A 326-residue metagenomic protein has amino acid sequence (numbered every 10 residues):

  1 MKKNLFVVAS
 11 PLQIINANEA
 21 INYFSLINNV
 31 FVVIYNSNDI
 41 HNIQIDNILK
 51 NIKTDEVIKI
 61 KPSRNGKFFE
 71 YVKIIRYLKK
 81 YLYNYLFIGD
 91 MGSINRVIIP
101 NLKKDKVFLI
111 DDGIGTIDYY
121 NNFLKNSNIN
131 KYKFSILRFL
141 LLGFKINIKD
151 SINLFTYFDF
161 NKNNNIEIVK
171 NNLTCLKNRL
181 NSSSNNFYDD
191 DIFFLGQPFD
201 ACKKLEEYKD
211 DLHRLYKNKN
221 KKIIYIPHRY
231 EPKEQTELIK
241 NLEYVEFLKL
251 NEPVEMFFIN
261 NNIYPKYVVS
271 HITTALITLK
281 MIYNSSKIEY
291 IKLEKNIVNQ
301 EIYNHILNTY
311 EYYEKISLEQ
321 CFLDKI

Functional and structural regions predicted by a protein language model:
L5-L140, A275-L276: Active-site and donor-binding regions of nucleotide-sugar-utilizing enzymes
N18, F68-I75, L205-K217, N304-L307: Well-ordered, non-membrane alpha-helical segments in soluble/globular domains
S37-D46, N95-R96, I117, A201-K203 (+2 more regions): Short, charged/polar "capping" segments at the starts of alpha-helices and the immediately preceding loops
I60-P62, G89-G92, V107-G115, D190-D200 (+2 more regions): Short loop/turn segments at strand-loop or loop-helix junctions that form parts of catalytic or ligand-binding pockets
D111, I117-Y119, F123-L195: A nucleotide-sugar donor-handling region in carbohydrate enzymes
D191-E231: Conserved catalytic-core segment of nucleotide-activated headgroup transferases in glycan assembly
E231-I277, M281: Donor nucleotide-activated moiety binding/catalytic core segment of transferases that use nucleotide-activated donors
T236, Q300-I326: Leloir-type glycosyltransferase catalytic cores
